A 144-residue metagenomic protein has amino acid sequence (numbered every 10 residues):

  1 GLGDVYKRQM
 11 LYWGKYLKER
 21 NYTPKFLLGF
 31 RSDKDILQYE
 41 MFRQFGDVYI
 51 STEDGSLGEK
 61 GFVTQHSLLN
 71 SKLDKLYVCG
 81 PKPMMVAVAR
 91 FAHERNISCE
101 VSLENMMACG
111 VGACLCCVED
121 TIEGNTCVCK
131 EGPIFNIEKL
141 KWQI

Functional and structural regions predicted by a protein language model:
G1-Y6: Short, small-residue-biased leader/transition segments that mark boundaries at the very start of proteins
K7-W13, M85: Short glycine/serine/threonine-rich phosphate/pyrophosphate-binding segments that cradle anionic phosphate groups
Y16-T23: Conserved S-adenosyl-L-methionine
L27, R31-I144: Reductase modules of NAD(P)H-dependent flavoproteins
